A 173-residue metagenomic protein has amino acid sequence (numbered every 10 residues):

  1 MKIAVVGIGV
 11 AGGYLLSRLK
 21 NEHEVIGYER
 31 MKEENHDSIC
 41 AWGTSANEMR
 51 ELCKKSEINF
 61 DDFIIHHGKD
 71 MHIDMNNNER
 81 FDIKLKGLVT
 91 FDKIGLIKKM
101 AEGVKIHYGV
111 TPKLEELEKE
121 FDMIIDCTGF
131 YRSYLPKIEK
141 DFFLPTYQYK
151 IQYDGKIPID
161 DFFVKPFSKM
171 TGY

Functional and structural regions predicted by a protein language model:
M1-A4: Extreme N-terminal starter segment of soluble prokaryotic enzymes
V6-I8, Y14-I39: Glycine-rich FAD pyrophosphate-binding loop
I8, K98-Y173: Predominantly flavin-linked oxidoreductase catalytic cores and closely associated redox partners
G9-Y14, G43-S45, Y131: Gly/Ser/Thr-rich beta-alpha loop segments that engage phosphate groups in nucleotides
L19, L52, Y134-L135: Hydrophobic packing residues within well-ordered alpha-helices of enzyme cores
L19-K20, C40-G43, I138-D141: Short, glycine/charged-enriched secondary-structure capping and boundary segments
T44-K98: A conserved beta-strand/loop capping segment in the N-terminal third of enzymes that catalyze redox or closely related
